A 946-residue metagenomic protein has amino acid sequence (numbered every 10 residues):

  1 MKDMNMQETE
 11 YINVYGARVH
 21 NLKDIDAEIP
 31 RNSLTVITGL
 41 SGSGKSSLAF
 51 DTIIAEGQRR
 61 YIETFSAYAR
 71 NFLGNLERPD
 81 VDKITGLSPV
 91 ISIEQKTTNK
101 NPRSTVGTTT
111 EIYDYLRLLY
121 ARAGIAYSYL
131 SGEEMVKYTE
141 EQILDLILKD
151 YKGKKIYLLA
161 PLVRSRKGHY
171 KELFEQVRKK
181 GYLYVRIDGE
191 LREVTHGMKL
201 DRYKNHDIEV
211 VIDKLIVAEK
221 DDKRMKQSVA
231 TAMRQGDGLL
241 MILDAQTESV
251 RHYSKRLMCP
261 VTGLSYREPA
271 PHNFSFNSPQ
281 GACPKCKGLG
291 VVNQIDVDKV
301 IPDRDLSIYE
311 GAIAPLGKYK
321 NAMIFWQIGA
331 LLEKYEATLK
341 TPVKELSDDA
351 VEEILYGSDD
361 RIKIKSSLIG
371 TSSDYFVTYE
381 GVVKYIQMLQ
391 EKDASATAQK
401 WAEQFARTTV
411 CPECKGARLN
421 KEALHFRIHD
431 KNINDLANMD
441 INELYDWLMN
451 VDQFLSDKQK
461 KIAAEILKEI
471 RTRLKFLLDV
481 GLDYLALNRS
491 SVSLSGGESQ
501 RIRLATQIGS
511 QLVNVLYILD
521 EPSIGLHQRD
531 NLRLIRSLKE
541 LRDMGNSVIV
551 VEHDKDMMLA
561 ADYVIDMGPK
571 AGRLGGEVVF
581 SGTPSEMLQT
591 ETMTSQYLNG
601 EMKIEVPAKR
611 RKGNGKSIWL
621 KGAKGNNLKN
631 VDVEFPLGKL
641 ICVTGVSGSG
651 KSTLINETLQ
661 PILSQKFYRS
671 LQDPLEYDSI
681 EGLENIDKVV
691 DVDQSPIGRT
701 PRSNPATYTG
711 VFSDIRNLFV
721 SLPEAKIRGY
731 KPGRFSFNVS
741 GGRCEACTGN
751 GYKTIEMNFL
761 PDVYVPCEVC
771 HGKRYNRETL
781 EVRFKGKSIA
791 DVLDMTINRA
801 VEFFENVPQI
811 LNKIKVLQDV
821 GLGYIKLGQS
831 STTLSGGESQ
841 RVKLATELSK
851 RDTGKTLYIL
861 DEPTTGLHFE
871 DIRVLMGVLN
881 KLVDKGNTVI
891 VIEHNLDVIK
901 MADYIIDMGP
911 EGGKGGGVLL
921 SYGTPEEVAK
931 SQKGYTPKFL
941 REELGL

Functional and structural regions predicted by a protein language model:
M1-L946: Conserved phosphate-binding elements of NTP-dependent enzyme cores
